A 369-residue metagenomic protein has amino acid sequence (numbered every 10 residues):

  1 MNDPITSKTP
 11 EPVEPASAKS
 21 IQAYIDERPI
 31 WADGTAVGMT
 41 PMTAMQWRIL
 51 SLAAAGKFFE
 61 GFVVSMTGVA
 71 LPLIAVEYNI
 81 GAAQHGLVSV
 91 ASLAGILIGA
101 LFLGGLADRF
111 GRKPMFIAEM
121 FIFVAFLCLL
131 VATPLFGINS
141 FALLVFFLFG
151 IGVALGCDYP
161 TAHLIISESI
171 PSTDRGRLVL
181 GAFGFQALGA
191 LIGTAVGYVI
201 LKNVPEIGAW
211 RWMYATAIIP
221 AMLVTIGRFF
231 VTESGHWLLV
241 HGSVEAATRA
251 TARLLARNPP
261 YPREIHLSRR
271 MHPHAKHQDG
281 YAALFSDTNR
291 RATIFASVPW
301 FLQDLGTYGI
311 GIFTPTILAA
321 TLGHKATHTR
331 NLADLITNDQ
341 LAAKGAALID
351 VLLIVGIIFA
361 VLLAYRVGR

Functional and structural regions predicted by a protein language model:
N2-R369: Transmembrane-helix signature of 12-pass secondary carriers
